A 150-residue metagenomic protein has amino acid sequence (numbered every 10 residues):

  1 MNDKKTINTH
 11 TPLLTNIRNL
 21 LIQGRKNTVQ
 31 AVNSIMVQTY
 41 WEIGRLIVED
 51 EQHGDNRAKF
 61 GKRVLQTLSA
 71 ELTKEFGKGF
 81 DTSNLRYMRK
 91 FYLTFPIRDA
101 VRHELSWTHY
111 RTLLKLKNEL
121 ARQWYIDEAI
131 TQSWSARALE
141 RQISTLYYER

Functional and structural regions predicted by a protein language model:
M1-R150: Basic, low-complexity intrinsically disordered segments
